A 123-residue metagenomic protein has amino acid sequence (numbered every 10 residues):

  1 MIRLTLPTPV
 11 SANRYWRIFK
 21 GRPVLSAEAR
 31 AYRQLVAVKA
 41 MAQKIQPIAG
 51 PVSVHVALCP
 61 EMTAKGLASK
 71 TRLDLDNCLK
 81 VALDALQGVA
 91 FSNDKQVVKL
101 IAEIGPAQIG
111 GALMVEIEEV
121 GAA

Functional and structural regions predicted by a protein language model:
M1-A123: Acidic, proline/glycine-enriched N-terminal capping motif
